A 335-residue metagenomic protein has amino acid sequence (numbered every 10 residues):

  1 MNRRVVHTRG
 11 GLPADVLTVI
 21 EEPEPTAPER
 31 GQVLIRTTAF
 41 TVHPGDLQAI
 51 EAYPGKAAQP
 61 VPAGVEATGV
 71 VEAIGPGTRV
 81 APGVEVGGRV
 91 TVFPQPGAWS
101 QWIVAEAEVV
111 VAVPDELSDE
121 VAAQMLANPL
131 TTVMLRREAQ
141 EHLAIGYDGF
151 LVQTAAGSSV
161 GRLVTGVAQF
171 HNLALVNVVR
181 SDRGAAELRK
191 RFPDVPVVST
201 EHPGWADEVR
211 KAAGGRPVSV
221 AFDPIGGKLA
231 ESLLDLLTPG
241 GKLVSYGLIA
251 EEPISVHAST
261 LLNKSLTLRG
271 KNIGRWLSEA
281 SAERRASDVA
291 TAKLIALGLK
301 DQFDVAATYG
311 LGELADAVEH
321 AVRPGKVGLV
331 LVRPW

Functional and structural regions predicted by a protein language model:
P23-T41, E51-G97: Glycine-rich beta-strand-centered segment in the early N-terminal region that forms part of a ligand/cofactor-binding
P28-E29, E85, E106, A144-G146 (+1 more regions): Residue-level recognition of short, solvent-exposed, well-ordered loop/turn junctions that link secondary-structure
T78, R89-A155: NAD(P)H dinucleotide-binding glycine-rich loop of Rossmann-like/cofactor-binding domains, especially the beta1-alpha1
A98-S100, R180-L188, P253-A258: Short, glycine/polar-rich helix-capping loops at beta-to-alpha or helix-loop-helix junctions that flank or form
L126-H202: Mid-domain Rossmann-like dinucleotide-binding core that forms the NAD(H)/NADP(H) cofactor-binding site
A144-G146, P196-L266: Glycine-rich cofactor phosphate-binding loops and adjacent beta1-alpha1 units of small-molecule cofactor enzyme domains
G241-Y246, V256-D301: Rossmann-fold dehydrogenase core element
A280-W335: C-terminal hydrophobic helical "lid"/dimerization subdomain of Rossmann-like NAD(P)H-dependent oxidoreductases
